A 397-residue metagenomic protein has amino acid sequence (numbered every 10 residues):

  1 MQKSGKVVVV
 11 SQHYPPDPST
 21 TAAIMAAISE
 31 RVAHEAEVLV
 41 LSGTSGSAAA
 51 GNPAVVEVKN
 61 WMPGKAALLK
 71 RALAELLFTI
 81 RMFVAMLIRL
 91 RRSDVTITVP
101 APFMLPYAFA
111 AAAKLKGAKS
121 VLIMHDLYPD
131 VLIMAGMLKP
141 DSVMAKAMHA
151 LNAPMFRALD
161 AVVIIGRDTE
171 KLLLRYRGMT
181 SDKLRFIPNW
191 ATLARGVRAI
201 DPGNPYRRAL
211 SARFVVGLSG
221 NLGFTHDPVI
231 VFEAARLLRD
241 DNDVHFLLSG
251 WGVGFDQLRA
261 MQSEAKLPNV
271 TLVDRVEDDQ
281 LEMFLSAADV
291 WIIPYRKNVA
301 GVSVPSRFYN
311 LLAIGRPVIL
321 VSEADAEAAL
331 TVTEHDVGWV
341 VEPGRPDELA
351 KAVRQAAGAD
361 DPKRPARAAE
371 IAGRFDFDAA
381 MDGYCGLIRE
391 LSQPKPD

Functional and structural regions predicted by a protein language model:
M1-A49, L238-D240, P396-D397: N-terminal subdomain of nucleotide-sugar transferases
T44, D168, I187-W190: Carbohydrate-associated surface elements
L87, Y107, A111-L115, S142-V162: Membrane-proximal helix-turn-helix segments that form the acceptor-binding/catalytic region of lipid-linked
L174-R175, D182-F186, W190-R207, D227: Acidic anion/phosphate-binding donor-loop and adjacent secondary structure in glycosyltransferase catalytic cores
G203, G344, E348, P362-I388: A charged, aromatic-enriched C-terminal amphipathic alpha-helix characteristic of glycosyltransferases across folds
P205-H226, F232-R236, L247: Conserved donor-binding/catalytic core segment of Leloir-type glycosyltransferases
H226, E277-S286, W291-L312, P317-L330: Nucleotide-sugar-dependent
F255-E282: Nucleotide-activated donor-binding/catalytic signature segment of Leloir-type glycosyltransferases, i.e., the conserved
